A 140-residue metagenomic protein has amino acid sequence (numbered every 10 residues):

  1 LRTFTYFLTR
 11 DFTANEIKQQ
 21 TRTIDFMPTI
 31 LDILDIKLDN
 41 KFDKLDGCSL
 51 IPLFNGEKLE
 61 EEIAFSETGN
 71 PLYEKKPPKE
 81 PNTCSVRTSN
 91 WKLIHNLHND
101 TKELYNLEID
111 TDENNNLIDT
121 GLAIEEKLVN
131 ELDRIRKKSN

Functional and structural regions predicted by a protein language model:
L1-F12, R22: Histidine-centered active-site microenvironments of extracellular/periplasmic hydrolases and transferases
F12-T13, I24-M27, D32-E103, L107 (+1 more regions): C-terminal cap/loop subdomain of S1 sulfatases and analogous C-terminal strand-loop tails that border
N15-I17: Electron-transfer interface patches adjacent to heme c in soluble/periplasmic c-type cytochromes and di-/multiheme
Q19-R22, E80, T120: Short intrinsically disordered coil segments
T21-D25, A123, K127: Generic recognition of stable, solvent-exposed alpha-helical segments in well-folded globular domains
D110: Intrinsically disordered, low-complexity polar regions and short flexible loop motifs
N115-A123: Active-site-proximal N-terminal segment of extracellular/periplasmic enzymes that hydrolyze or transfer
I124-N140: Charge-dense polyanion-binding interfaces
